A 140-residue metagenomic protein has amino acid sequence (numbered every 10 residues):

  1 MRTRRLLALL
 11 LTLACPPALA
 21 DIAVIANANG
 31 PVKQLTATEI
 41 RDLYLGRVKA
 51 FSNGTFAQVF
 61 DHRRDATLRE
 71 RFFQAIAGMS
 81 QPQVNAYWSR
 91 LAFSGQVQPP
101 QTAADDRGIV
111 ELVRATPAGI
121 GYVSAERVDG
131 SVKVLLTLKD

Functional and structural regions predicted by a protein language model:
M1-L10: Bacterial N-terminal signal peptides that target proteins for export
L9-T12, Q101: Short N-terminal leader segment in a subset of presequences, especially plant chloroplast and some mitochondrial
D21-D140: Exported/periplasmic ABC-transporter solute-binding proteins
